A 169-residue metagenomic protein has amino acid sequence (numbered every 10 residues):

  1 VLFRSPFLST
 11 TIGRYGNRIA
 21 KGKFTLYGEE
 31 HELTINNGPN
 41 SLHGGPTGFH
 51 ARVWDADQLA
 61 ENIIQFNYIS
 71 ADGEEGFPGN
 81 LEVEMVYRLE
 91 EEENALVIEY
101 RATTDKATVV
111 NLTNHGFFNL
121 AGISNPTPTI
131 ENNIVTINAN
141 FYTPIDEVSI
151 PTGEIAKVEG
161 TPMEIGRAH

Functional and structural regions predicted by a protein language model:
V1-R167: An exposed, glycine/acidic-rich loop-and-rim segment of catalytic or binding clefts
